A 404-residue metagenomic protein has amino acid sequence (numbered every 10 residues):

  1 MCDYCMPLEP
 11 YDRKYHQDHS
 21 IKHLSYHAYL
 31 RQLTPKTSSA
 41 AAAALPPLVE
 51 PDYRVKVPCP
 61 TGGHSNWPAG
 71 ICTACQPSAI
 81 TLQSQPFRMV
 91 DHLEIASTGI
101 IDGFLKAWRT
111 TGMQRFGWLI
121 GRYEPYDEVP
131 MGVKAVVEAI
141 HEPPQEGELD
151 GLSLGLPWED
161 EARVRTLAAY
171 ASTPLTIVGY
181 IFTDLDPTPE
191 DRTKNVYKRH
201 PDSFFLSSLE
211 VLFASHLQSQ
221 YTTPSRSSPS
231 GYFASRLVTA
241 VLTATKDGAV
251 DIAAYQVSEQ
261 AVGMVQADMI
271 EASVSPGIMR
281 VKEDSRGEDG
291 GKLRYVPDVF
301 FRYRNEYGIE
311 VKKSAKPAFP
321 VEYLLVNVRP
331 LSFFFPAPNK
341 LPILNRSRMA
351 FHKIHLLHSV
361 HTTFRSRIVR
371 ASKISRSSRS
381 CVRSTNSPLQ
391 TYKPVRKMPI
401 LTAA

Functional and structural regions predicted by a protein language model:
M1-G179, T183-D289, Y303, E310 (+8 more regions): N-terminal beta-strand/alpha-helix entry module and adjacent surface of metal-dependent catalytic domains
K292-M349, K353, L357-S372, R383 (+1 more regions): A C-terminal functional module that forms or caps the active site or interfaces directly with catalytic machinery
